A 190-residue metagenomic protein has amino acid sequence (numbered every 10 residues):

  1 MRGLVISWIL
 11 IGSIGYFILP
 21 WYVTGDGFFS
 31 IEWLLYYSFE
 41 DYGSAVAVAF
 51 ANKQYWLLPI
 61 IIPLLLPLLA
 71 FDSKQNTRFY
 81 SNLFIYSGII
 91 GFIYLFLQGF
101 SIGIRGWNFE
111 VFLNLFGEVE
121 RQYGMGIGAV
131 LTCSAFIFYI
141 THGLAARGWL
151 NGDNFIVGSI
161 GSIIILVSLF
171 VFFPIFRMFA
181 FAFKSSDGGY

Functional and structural regions predicted by a protein language model:
M1-P20, I60-Q98, T132-R177: N-terminal signal-anchor/first transmembrane alpha helix
I9-G12, E40, I85-G88, F96 (+4 more regions): Generic detector of intrinsically disordered, low-complexity, polar/charged segments
G15-Y42, F100-F112, V167-Y190: Short membrane-interfacial helix/loop motifs at transmembrane-helix boundaries
G27-E40, V48-L57, Q75-I85: Rossmann-like short-chain dehydrogenase/reductase
Y37-K53, F109-M125: Membrane-interface segments at the starts/ends of alpha-helical transmembrane spans
V48-P59, I89, G99-F109, E120 (+1 more regions): N-terminal nucleotide-handling cores and adjacent loading/scaffold lobes of large enzymes and macromolecular assemblies
I127-V130: Transmembrane alpha-helices of multi-pass eukaryotic membrane proteins
